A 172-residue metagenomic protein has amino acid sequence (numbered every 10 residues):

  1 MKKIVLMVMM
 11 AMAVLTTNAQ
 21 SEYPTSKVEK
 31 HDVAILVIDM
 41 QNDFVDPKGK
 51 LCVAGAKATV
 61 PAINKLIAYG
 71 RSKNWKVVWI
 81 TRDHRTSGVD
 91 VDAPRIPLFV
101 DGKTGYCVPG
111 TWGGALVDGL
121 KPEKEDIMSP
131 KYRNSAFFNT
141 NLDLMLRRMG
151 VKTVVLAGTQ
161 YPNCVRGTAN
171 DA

Functional and structural regions predicted by a protein language model:
M1-I4: Positively charged n-region of N-terminal signal peptides that target proteins for export
M9, D46-K48, G88-V89, F137-F138 (+1 more regions): Active-site-proximal flexible loops/turns
M9-T17: Hydrophobic h-region of N-terminal signal peptides that target proteins for export in Gram-negative bacteria
A19-E123: Active-site acidic carboxylates
G110-T159: Internal catalytic-core helix/loop-beta-alpha segment that presents or stabilizes conserved functional determinants
Y161-T168: Short glycine/serine/threonine-rich phosphate/pyrophosphate-binding segments that cradle anionic phosphate groups
A172: Short conserved active-site loop signatures built around small residues
